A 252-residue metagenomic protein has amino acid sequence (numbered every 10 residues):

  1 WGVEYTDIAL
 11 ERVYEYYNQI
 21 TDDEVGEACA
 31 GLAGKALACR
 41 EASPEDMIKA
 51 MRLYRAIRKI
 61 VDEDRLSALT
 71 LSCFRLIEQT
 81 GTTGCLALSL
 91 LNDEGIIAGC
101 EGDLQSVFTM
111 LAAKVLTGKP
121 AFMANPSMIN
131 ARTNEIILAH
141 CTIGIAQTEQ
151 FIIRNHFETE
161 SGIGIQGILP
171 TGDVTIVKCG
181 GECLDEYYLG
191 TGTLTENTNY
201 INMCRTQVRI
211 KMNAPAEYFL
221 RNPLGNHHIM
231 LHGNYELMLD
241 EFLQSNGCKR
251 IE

Functional and structural regions predicted by a protein language model:
W1, E24-A28, A87-L91, C141-I145 (+2 more regions): Short, low-complexity, polar/charged sequence segments that are solvent-exposed and flexible
W1-T117: Conserved, well-structured core segments that form the ligand-binding/active-site neighborhood of functional domains
I8, S72, K119-P126, E252: Flexible, glycine/charged-enriched surface loops at secondary-structure junctions
L10, S72-F74, P126-S127, H140-T142 (+1 more regions): Fold-independent oxyanion-binding glycine-rich loops and adjacent beta-strand/coil segments at enzyme active sites
D23-P44, K114-I136, T193-E196, G225-C248: A broadly tuned preference for mixed-charge, low-complexity surface segments
E63-L66, A121-F122, C248-E252: Intrinsically disordered or highly flexible coil/loop and linker segments, enriched in small and charged/polar residues
G95-N199: C-terminal catalytic subdomain
G164-E252: Extended hydrophobic packing segments that form well-structured cores
